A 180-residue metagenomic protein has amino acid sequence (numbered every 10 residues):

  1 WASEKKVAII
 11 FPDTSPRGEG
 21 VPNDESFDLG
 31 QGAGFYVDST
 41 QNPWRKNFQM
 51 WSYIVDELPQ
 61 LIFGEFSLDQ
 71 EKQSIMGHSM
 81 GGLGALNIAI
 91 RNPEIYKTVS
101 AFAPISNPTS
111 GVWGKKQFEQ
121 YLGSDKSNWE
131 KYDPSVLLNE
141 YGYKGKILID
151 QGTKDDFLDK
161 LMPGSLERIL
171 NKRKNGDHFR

Functional and structural regions predicted by a protein language model:
W1-R180: Non-catalytic cap/lid and distal C-terminal segments of serine-dependent acyl enzymes
